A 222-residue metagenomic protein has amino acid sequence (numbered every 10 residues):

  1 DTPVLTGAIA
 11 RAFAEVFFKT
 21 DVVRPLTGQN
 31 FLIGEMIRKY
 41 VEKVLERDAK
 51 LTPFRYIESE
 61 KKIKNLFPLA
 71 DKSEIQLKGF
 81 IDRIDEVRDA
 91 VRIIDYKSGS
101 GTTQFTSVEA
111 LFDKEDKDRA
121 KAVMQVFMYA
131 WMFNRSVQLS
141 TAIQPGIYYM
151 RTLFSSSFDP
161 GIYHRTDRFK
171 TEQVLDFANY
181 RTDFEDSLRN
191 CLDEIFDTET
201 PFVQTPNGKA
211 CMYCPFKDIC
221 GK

Functional and structural regions predicted by a protein language model:
D1-K222: RecB-family 4Fe-4S metal-dependent nuclease core
